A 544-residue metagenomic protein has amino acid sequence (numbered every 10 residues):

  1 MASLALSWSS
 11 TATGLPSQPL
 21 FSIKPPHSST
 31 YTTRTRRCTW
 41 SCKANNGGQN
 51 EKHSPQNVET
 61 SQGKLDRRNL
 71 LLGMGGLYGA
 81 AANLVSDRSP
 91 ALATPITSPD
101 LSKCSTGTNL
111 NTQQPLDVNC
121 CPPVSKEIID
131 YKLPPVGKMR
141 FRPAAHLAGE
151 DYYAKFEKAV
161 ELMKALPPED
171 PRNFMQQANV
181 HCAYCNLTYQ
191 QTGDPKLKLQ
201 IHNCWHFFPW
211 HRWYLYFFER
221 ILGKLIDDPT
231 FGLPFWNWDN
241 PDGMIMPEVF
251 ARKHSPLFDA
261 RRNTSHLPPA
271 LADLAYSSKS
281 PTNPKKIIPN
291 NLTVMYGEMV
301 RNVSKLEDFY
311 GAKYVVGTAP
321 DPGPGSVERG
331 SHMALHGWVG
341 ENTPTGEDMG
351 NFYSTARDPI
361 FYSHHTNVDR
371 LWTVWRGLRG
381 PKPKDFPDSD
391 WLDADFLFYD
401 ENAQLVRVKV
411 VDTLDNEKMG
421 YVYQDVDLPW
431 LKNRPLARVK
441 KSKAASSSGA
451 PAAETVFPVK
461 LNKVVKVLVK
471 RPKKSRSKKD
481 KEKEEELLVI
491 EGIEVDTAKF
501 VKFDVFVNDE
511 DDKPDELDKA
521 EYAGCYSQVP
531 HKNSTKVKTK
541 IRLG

Functional and structural regions predicted by a protein language model:
A2-G544: C-terminal accessory segments of proteins
